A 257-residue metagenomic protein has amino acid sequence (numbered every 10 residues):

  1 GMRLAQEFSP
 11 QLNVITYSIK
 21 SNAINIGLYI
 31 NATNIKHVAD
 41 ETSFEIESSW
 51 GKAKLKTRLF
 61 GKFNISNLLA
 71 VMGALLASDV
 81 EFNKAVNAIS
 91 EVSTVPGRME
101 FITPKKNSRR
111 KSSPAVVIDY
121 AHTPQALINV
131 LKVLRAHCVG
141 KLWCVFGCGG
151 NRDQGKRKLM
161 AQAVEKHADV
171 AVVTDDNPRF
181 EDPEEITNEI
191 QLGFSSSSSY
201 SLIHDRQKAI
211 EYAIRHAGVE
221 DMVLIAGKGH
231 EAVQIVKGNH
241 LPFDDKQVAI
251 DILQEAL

Functional and structural regions predicted by a protein language model:
G1-A115, L192-S196, Y200: Acidic, Mg2+-coordinating active-site environments of NTP-dependent enzymes
G1-M2, H122-T123, C148-N151, N177-P178 (+1 more regions): Short glycine-rich anion-binding loops that position phosphate/pyrophosphate groups of nucleotides and phosphorylated
A32, N67, V71, C144 (+2 more regions): Residue-level signal for inorganic ion chemistry
V95, Q125-L127, K132-S196, R206 (+1 more regions): Active-site beta-alpha connecting loops in nucleotide-dependent enzymes
A115, W143, S201, M222-L224: Hydrophobic "anchor" residues on beta-strands that sit immediately upstream of conserved functional sites
V116-H122: Switch II (G3) loop of P-loop NTPases
D153, I210-Y212, E231-V236: Short active-site-adjacent structural elements
D244-L257: Short, flexible loop segments at boundaries between secondary-structure elements
